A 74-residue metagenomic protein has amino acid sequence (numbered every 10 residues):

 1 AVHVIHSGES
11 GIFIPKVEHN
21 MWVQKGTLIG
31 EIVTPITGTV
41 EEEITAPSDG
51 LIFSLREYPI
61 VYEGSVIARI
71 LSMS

Functional and structural regions predicted by a protein language model:
A1-E31, P35-I67: Generic structural motif
A68-S74: C-terminal regulatory/interaction regions
